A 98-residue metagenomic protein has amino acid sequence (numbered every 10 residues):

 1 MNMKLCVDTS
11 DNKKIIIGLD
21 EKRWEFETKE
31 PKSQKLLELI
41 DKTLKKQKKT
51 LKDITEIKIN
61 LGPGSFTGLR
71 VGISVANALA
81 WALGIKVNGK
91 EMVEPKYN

Functional and structural regions predicted by a protein language model:
N2-L61: N-terminal beta-alpha supersecondary unit
K42, V87-N98: Short histidine
Q47-K52, W81-M92: Phosphate-handling active-site elements
E56-L61, T67-I85: DPxDG-like acidic metal-binding loop motif
